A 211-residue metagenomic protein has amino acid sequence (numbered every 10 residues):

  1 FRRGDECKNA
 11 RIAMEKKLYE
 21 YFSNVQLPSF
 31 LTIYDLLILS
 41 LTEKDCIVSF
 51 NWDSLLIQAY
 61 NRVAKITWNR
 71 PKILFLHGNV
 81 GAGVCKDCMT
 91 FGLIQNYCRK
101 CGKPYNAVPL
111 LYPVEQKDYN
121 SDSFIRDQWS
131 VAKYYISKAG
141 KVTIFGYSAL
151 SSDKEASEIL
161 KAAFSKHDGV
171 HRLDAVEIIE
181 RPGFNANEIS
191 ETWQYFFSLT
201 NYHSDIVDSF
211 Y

Functional and structural regions predicted by a protein language model:
F1-Y211: Conserved catalytic alpha/beta core of Sir2/sirtuin-type deacylases, generalized to analogous enzyme cores that bind
